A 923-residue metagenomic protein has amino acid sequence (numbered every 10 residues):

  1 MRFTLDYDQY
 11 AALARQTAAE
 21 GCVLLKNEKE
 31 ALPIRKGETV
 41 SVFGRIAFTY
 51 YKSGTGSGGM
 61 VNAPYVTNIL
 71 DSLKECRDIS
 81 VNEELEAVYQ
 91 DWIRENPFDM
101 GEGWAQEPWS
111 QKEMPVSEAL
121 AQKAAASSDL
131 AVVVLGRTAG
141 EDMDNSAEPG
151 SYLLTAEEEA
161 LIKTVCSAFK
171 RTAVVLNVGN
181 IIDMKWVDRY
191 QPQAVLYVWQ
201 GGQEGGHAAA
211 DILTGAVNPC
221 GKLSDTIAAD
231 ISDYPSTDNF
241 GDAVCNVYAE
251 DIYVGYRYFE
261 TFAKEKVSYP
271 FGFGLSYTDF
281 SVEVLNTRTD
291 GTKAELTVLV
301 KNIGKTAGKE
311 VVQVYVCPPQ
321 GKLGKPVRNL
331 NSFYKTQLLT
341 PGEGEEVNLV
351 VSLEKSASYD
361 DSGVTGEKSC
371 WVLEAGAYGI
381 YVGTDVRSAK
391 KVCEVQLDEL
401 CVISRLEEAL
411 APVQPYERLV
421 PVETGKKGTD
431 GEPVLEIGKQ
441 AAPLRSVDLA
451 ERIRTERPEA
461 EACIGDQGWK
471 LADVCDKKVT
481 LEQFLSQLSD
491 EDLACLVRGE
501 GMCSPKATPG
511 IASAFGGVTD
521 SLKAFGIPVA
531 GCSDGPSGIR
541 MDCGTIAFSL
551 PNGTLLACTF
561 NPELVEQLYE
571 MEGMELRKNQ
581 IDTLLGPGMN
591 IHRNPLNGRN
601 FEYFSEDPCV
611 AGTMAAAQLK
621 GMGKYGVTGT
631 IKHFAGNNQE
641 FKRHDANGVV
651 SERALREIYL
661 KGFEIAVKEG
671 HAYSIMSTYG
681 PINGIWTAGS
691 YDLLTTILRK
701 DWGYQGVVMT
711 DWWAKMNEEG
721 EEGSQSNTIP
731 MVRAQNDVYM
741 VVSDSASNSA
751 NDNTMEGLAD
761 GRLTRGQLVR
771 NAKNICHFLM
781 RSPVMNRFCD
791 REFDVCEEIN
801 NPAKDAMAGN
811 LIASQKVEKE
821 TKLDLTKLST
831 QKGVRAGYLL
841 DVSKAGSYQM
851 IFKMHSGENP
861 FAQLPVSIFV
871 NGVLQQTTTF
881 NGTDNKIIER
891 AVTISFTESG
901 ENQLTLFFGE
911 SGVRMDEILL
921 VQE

Functional and structural regions predicted by a protein language model:
M1-S388, I403-F852, S856, L864-E923: Glycoside hydrolase catalytic-domain context in secreted enzymes
L397-E399: Interdomain boundary/hinge segments at the C-termini of tandem beta-sandwich modules
